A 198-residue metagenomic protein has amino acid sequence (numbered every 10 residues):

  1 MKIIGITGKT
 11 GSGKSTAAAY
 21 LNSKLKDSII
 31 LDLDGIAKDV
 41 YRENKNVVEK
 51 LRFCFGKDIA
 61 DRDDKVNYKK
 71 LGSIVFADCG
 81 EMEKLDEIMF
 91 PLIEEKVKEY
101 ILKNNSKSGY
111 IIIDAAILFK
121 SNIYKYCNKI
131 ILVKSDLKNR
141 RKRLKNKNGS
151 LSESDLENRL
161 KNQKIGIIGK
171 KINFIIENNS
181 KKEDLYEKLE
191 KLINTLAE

Functional and structural regions predicted by a protein language model:
I6: Hydrophobic anchor at the beta1->P-loop junction of P-loop NTPases
K9: P-loop (Walker A) phosphate-binding loop of NTP-binding proteins
S12: ATP-binding Walker
S15: Walker A/P-loop
D27-Y41: Short beta-strand-centered segment that lines the nucleotide-binding/catalytic pocket of NTP-utilizing
K38-K107: ATP-dependent small-molecule kinase phosphotransfer cores that center on conserved nucleotide phosphate-binding segments
K96-S106, Y110-K145: ATP-dependent NMP and nucleoside kinases share a basic, alpha-helical "lid"
K96-V97, K125-Y126, K147-L196: Small-molecule kinase domains that catalyze NTP-dependent phosphoryl transfer to phosphate-bearing small molecules
